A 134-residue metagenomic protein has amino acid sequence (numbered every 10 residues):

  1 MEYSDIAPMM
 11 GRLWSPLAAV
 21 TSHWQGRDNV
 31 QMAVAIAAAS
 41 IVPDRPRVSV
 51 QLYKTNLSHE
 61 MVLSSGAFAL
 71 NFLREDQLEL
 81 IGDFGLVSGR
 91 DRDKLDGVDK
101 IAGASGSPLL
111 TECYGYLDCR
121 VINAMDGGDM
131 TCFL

Functional and structural regions predicted by a protein language model:
M1-L134: Active-site-proximal mixed secondary-structure blocks
